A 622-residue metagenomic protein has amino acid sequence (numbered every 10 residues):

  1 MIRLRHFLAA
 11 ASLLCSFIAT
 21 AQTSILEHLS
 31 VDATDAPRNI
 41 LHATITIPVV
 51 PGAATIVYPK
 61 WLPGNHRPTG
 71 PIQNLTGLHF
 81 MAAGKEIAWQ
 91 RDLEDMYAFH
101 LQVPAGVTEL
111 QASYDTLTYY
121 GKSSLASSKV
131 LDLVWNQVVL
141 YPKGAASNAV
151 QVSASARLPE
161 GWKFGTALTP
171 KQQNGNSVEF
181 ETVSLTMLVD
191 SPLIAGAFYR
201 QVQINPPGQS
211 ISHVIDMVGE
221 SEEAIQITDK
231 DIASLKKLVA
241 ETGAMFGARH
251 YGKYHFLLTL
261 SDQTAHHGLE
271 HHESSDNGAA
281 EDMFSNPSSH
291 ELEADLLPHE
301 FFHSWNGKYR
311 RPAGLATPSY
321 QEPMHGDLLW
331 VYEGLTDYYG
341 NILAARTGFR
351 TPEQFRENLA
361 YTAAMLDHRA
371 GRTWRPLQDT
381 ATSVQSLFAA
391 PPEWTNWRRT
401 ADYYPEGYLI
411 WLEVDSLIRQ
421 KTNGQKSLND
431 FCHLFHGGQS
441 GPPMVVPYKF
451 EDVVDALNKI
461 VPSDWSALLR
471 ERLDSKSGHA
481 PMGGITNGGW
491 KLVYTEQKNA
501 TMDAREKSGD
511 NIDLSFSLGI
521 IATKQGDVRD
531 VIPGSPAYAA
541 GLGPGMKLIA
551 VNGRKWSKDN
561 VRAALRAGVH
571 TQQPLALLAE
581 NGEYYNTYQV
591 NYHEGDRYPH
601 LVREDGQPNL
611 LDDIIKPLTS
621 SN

Functional and structural regions predicted by a protein language model:
M1-H6: Positively charged n-region of N-terminal signal peptides that target proteins for export
L8-A19: Bacterial N-terminal signal peptides
Q22-W61: Early extracytoplasmic/domain-onset interaction patches
T34, T46-P48, P63, P68-G77 (+3 more regions): Non-catalytic architectural context of zinc metalloproteases
I45, Q203-L329, L335: Juxtacatalytic substrate-recognition/specificity segment
W61, P104, D115-L117, P159 (+4 more regions): Solvent-exposed coil/turn segments that connect beta secondary-structure elements in extracytoplasmic/periplasmic
S275-F284, Y309-R310, Q321-W374, L578: Post-HExxH zinc-binding segment in Zn-dependent metallohydrolases
G340, R350-N622: C-terminal recognition in membrane/secretory proteostasis and scaffolding
